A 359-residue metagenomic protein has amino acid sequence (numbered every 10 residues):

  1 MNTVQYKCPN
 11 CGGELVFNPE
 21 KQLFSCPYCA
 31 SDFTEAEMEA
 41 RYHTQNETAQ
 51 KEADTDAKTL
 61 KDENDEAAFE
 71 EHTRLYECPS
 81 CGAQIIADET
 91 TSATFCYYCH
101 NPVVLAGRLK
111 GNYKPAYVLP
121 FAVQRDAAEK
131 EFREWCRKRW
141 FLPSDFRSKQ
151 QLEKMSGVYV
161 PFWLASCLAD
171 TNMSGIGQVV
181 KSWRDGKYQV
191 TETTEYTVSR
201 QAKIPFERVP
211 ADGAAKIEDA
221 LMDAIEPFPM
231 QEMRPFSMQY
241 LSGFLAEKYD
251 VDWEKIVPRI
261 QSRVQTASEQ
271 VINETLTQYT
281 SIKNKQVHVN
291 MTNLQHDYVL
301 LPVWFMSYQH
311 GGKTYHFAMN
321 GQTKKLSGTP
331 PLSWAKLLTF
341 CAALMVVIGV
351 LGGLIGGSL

Functional and structural regions predicted by a protein language model:
T3-Q5, L23, E71-L75, A93: Residues immediately within or flanking Cys/His clusters that coordinate Zn2+ in small zinc-binding modules
C8-C11, C26-C29, C78-C81, C96-C99: Short cysteine-rich clusters marking metal-coordination/redox-active sites
G13-V16, T34, I86, V104: Short functional micro-motifs and their immediate structural scaffolds
F17-F24, A87-T94: Short linker/helix segments within small regulatory modules
A30-E37, C99-G107: Short Cys/His-rich micro-motifs in 6-15 aa windows
E70, Y113-Q309: Charged, low-complexity helical/coil segments in non-catalytic cytosolic or luminal regions
L301-S327: Extended, hydrophilic extramembrane loops/domains of integral membrane proteins
V350-L359: Juxtamembrane boundary at the C-terminal end of a transmembrane helix
